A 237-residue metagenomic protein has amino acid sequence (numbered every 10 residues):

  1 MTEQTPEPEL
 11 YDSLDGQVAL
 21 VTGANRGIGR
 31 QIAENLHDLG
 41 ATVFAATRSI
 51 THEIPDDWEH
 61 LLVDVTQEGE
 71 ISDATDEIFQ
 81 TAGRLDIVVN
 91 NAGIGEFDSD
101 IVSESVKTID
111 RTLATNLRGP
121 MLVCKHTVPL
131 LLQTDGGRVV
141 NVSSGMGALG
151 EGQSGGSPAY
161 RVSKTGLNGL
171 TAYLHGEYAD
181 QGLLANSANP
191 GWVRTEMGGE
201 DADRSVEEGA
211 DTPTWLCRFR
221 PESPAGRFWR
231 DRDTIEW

Functional and structural regions predicted by a protein language model:
P8-F44: Canonical Rossmann dinucleotide-binding motif of NAD(H)/NADP(H)-dependent dehydrogenases/reductases, specifically
V21-T22, N90-N91, R138-S144, L184-N189: Structural signature of the Rossmann-like NAD(P)-dependent dehydrogenase/reductase core
L62-D73, V106: The beta1-alpha1 cofactor-binding region of Rossmann-like NAD(H)/NADP(H)-dependent oxidoreductases
V89, V123-T127, L131, L170-T171 (+1 more regions): Hydrophobic positions on the long internal alpha-helix of Rossmann-like NAD(P)-dependent oxidoreductase domains
N91-D98: Conserved NAD(P)H cofactor-binding loop of Rossmann-fold oxidoreductase domains
V102-V106, D110-L113, L132, G136-D180: Catalytic loop of short-chain dehydrogenase/reductase
D180, S187-A188, G199-W237: C-terminal helical subdomain
